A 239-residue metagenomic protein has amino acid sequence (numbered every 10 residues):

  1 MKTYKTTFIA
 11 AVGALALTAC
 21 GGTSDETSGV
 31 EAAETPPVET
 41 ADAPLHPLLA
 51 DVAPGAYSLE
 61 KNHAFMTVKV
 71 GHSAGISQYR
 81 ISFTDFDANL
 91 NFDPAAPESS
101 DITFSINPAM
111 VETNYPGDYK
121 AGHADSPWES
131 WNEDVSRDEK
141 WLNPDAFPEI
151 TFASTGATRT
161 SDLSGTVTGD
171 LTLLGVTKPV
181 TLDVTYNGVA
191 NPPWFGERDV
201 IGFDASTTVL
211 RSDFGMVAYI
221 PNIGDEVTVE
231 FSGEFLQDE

Functional and structural regions predicted by a protein language model:
M1-F8: Bacterial N-terminal signal peptides that target proteins for export
F8-I9, F83: Long alpha-helical scaffolds
A11-A14: Hydrophobic helical h-region of N-terminal Sec-dependent signal peptides in bacterial secretory/periplasmic proteins
L17-A19: C-terminal motif of bacterial Sec signal peptides marking the signal peptidase cleavage site
G21-E239: Low-complexity, acidic/polar, glycine-enriched regions of mature
